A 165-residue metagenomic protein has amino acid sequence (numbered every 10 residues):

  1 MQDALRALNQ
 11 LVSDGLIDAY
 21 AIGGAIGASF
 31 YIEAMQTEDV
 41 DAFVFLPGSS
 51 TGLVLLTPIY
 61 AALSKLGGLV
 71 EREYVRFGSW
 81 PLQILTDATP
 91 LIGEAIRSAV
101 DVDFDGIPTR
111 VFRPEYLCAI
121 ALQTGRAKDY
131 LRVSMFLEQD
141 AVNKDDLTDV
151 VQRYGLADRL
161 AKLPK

Functional and structural regions predicted by a protein language model:
M1-K165: Compositionally biased terminal segments of proteins
